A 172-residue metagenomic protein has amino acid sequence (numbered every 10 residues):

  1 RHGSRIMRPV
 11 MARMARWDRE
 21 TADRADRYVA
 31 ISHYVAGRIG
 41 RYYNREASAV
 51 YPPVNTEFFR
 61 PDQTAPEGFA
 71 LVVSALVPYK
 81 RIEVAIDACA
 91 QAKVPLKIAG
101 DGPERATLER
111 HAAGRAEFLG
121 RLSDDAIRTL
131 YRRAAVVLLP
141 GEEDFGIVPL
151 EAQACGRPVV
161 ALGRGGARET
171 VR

Functional and structural regions predicted by a protein language model:
H2-Y28, A36: Membrane-proximal helix-turn-helix segments that form the acceptor-binding/catalytic region of lipid-linked
V29, D62-K97: Conserved donor-binding/catalytic core segment of Leloir-type glycosyltransferases
I31, V72-S74, A99-G100, L119 (+1 more regions): Short hydrophobic "strand-cap" motifs at the C-terminus of beta-strands
G37, R41, V54-G68: Acidic anion/phosphate-binding donor-loop and adjacent secondary structure in glycosyltransferase catalytic cores
A106-D125: Nucleotide-activated donor-binding/catalytic signature segment of Leloir-type glycosyltransferases, i.e., the conserved
A126, P140-F145, G166: Active-site donor-sugar recognition loop in glycosyltransferases
R132-D144, R157-P158: Acidic donor-binding loop of glycosyltransferase active sites
E151, R164-R172: Short acidic/histidine- and often glycine-rich active-site loop of Leloir-type glycosyltransferases that engages
